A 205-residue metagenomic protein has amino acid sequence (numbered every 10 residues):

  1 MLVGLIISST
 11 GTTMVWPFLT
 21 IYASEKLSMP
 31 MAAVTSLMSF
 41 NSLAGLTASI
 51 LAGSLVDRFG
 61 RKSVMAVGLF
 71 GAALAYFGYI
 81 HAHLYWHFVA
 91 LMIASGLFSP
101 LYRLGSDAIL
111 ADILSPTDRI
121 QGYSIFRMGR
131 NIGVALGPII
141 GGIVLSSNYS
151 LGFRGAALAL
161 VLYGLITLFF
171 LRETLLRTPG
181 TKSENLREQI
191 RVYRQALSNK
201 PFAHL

Functional and structural regions predicted by a protein language model:
M1-S42, A203-L205: Helix-loop boundary and gating motifs at the non-cytosolic
S42-I50, V134-A135: Residue-level signature of mid-helix packing/kink "hotspots" within the transmembrane helices of 12-pass Major
A48-G60: Helix-to-loop junctions at the C-terminal end of transmembrane segments in multipass secondary transporters
S63-F77: Structural signature of the two symmetry-related core transmembrane helices
I80-L91: Helix-loop junctions at membrane interfaces in 12-TM secondary transporters
I93-R130: Cytoplasmic helix-loop-helix junction between adjacent transmembrane helices in 12-TM secondary transporters
G152-F169: Symmetry-related core transmembrane helices of the 12-TM Major Facilitator Superfamily/SLC fold
E173-L205: Juxtamembrane intracellular "pre-TM" segments in multi-pass secondary transporters
